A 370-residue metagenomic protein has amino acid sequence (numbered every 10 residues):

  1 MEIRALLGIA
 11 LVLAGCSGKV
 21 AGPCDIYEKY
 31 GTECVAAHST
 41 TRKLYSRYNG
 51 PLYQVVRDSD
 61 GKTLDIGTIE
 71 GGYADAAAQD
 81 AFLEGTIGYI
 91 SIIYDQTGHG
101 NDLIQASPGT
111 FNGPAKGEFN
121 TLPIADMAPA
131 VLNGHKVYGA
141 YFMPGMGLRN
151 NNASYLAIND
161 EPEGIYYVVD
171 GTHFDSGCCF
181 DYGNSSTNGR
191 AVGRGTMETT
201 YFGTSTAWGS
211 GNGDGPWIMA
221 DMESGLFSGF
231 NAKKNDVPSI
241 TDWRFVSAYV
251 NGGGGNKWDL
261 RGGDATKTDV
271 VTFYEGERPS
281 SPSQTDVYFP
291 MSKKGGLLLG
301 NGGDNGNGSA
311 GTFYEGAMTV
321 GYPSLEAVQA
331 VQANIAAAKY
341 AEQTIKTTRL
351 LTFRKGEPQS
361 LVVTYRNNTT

Functional and structural regions predicted by a protein language model:
K19-K116, A337-E342: GGW-centered surface loops in extracellular recognition modules
G31, D95, I165-G171, A248 (+1 more regions): Short hydrophobic/aromatic patches on beta-strands that form ligand-binding or substrate-lining surfaces
I90, G98-W243, G252-K257, T266-S280 (+1 more regions): Extracellular glycan-recognition modules
D286-F313, Y322: Extracellular glycan-interaction patches encoded by glycine-rich segments
T347-R354: Short beta-strand segments of immunoglobulin-like
G356-V362: Short, solvent-exposed loop/turn segments enriched in Ser/Thr/Gly
Y365-T369: Asparagine-centered strand-capping/turn motif at beta-strand->loop junctions
